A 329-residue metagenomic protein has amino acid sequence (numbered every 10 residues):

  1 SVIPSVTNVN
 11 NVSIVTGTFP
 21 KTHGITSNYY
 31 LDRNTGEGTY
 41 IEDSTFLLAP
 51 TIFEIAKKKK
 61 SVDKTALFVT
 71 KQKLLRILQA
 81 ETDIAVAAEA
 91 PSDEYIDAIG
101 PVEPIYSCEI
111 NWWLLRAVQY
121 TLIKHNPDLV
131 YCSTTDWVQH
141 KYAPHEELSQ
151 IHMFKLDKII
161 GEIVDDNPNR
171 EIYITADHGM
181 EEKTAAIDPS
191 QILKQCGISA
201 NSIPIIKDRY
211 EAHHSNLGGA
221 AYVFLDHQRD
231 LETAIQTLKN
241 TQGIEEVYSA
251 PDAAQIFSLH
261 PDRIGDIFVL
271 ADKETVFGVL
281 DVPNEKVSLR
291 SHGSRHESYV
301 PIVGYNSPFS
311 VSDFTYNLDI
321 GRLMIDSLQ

Functional and structural regions predicted by a protein language model:
S1-V2: A short beta-strand-loop structural module common to alpha/beta enzyme folds
S5-V15: Active-site substrate-recognition loop segments, prototypically the cytochrome P450 B′-helix/B-C loop
S13-A143, G219, D230-T233, Q242-G243 (+1 more regions): His/Asp/Glu-rich, glycine-adjacent segments that coordinate divalent cations and/or stabilize oxyanion chemistry on
K73-Q79, V138-K141, E181-T184, P189 (+2 more regions): Short catalytic/ligand-binding loop motif for oxyanion handling, primarily in non-cytosolic enzymes, centered on
L129-S133, Y173, F268, V303: Structural motif
K141-D157: Active-site-proximal segments of metal-dependent phosphoesterases and phosphodiesterases across multiple
H152-S199, V269, M324: Metal-dependent active-site segment of extracytoplasmic phospho-/sulfohydrolases and closely related
D208-S327: Active-site neighborhoods of enzymes that stabilize oxyanions during catalysis
